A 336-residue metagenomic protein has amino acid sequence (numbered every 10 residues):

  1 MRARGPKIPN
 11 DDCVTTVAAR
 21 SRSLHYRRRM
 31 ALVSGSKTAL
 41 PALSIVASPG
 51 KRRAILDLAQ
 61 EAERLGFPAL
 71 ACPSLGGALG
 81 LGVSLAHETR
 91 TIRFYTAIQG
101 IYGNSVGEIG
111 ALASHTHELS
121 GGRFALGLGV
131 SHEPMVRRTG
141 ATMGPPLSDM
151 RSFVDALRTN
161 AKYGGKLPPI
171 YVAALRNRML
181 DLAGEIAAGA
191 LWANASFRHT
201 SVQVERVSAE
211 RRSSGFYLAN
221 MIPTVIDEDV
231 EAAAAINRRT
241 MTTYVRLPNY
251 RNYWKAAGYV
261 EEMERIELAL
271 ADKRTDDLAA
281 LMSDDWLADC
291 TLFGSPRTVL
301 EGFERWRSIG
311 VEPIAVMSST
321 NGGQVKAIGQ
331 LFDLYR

Functional and structural regions predicted by a protein language model:
M1-T15: Extreme N-terminal basic, low-complexity initiation segments that serve as generic localization/processing leaders
D12, A18-R336: Active-site-adjacent structural elements that line small-molecule/cofactor binding pockets in enzymes
